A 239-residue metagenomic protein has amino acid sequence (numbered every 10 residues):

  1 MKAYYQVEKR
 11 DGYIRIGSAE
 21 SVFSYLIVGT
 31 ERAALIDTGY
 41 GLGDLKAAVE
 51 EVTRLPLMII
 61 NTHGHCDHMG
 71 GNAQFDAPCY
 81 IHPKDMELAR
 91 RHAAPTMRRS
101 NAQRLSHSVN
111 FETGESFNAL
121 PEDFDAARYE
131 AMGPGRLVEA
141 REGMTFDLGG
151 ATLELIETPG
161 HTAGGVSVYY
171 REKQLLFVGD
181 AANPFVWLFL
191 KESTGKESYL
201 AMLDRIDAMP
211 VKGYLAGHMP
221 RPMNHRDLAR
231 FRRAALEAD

Functional and structural regions predicted by a protein language model:
K2-E51, S167-N183: Conserved beta-strand hairpin/beta-sheet module of binuclear metal-dependent hydrolase folds, prominently
E8-R10, P134, G149: A short, polar/charged loop/turn motif at coil->beta-strand junctions and beta-hairpin connectors
K9-R15, G143, T152-E154: Short, hydrophobic/aromatic-rich segments at coil-to-beta transitions
I14, M58-I60, Y80, V138-A140 (+3 more regions): Hydrophobic/aromatic beta-strand patches that form the interior of the parallel beta-sheet core in alpha/beta enzyme
S18-A19, A140, P159-H161: A short catalytic or substrate-binding loop motif that flags glycine-/basic-rich loops and adjacent residues that bind
T30-E31, T53-P56, N72-P78, R171-K173 (+1 more regions): Short glycine/proline-enriched coil/turn segments at helix->beta-strand junctions
A33-L35, Y40-G41, A127-A131, T145-L148 (+1 more regions): Metallo-beta-lactamase
L42-T145, R233-E237: Active-site HxH/HxHxD metal-binding segment of metal-dependent hydrolases
